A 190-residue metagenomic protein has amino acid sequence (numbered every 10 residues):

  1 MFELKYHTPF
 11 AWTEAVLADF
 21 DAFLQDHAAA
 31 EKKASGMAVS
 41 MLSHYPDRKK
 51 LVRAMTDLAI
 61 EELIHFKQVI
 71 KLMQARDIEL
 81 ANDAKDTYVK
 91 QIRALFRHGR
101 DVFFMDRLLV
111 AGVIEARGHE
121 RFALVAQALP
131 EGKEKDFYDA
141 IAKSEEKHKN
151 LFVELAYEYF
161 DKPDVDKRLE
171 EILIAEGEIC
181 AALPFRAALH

Functional and structural regions predicted by a protein language model:
M1-H190: Non-heme di-metal
